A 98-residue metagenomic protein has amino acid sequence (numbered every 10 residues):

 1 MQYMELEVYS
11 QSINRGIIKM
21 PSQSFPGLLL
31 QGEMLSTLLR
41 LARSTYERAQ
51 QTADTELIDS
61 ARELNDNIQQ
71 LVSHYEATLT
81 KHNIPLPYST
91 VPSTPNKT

Functional and structural regions predicted by a protein language model:
M1-K19: Short, charged/polar N-terminal "headpieces" of proteins
M20-S24: Short, histidine-centered active-site or binding-site loop motifs used for metal coordination, general acid-base
F25-E33: A short, exposed loop/beta-hairpin motif centered on an aromatic-Gly-Thr core
E33, T37-E47: A short, charged, amphipathic alpha-helix used as a generic interaction element across diverse proteins
E47-T98: Short, charged, surface-exposed hinge/linker loops at domain edges that act as mobile lids or interdomain connectors
